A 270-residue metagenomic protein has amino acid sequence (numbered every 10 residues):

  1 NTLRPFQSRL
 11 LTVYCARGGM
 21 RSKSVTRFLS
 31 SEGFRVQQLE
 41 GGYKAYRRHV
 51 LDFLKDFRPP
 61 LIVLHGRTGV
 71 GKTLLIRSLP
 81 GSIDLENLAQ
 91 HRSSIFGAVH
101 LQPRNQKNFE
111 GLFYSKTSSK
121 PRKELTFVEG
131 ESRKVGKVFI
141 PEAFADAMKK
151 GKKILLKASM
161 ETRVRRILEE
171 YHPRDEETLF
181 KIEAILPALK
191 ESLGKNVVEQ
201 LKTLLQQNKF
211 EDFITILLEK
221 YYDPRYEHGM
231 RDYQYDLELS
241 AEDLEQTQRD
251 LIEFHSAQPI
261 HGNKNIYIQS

Functional and structural regions predicted by a protein language model:
N1-L10, R48-L51, R174, T178 (+1 more regions): Helix-loop module immediately N-terminal to the HCX5R catalytic loop in PTP-like cysteine phosphatase domains
N1-L39: Catalytic cysteine-centered active loop of the rhodanese-like fold, especially the PTP/DSP P-loop
R9, R58-I62: Pre-Walker A (Motif I) flank of P-loop NTPase domains
R21, I62-P80: Glycine-rich phosphate-binding P-loop
V36-Q38, L61, S82-D84, K153-L155 (+1 more regions): Conserved beta-strand scaffold positions in the cores of enzyme catalytic domains, especially in NTP/NDP-utilizing
Q38-L51, L168-H172, I182: Long, charge-dense
P80-A147: Conserved nucleotide-sensing/catalytic segment adjacent to the nucleotide-binding pocket in NTP-handling enzymes
A147-K152, K157-S270: Conserved NTP phosphate-binding and transfer environment spanning the P-loop NTPase/kinase superfamily
